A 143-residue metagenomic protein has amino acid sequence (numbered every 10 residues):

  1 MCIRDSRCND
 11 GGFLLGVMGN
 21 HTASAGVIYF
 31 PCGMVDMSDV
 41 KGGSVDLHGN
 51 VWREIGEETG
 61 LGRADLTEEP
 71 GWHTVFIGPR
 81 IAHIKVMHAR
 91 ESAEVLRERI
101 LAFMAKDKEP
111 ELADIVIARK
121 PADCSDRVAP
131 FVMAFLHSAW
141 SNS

Functional and structural regions predicted by a protein language model:
M1-I3: Conserved small/polar residues in nucleotide/adenosyl-binding loops
G11-R53: Conserved Nudix-box catalytic region and its N-terminal flanking loop in Nudix hydrolases and closely related
N20-T22, V27, G56, G60-M104 (+2 more regions): Active-site segment of metal-dependent pyrophosphate-handling enzymes, primarily the Nudix hydrolase catalytic core
